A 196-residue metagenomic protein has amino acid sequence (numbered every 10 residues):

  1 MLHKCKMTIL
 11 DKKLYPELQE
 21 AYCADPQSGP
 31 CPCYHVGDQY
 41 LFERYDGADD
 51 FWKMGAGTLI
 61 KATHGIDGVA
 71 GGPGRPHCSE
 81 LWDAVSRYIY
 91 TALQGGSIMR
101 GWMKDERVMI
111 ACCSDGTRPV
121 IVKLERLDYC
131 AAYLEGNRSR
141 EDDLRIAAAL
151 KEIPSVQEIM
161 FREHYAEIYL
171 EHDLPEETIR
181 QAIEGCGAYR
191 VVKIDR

Functional and structural regions predicted by a protein language model:
H3, L10-D25: Short, structured beta-strand/loop micro-motifs enriched in basic residues and often containing a Trp
L14, R44-M54: Short, charged beta-turn/beta-strand-edge "cap" motif at the junction between a beta-strand and an adjacent loop
E20-A48, E152-I159: Short, flexible N-terminal segments of the mature chain
D83-Y129, R180, G185-C186: Short, compact, well-ordered microdomains
L127-R138, A166: Short glycine-/aliphatic-rich beta-strand segments at the starts of folded cytosolic domains
I146-L150, T178-G187: Short amphipathic alpha-helices in soluble, non-transmembrane regions that often serve as interface/regulatory elements
I159-M160, C186-R196: Conserved short beta-strand edge segments in small beta-sheet-based binding/regulatory domains
Y169-E177: Helix N-cap motif at beta-to-alpha junctions
